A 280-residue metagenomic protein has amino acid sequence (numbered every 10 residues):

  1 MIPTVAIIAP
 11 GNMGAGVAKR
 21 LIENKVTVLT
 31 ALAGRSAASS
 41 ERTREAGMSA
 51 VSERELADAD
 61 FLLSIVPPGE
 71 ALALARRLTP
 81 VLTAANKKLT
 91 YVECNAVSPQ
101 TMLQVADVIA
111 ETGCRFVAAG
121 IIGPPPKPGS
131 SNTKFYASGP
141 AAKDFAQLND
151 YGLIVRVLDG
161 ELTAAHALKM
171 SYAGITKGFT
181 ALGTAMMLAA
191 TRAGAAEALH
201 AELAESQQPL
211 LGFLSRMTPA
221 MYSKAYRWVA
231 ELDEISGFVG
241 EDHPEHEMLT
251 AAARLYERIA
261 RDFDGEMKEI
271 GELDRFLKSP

Functional and structural regions predicted by a protein language model:
M1-F61: NAD(P)+-binding Rossmann beta1-loop-alpha1 motif at the extreme N-terminus of oxidoreductases
P3, L89, T133: Nucleotide donor/acceptor-binding cores
V51-V92, V97: Rossmann-like NAD(P)-binding element
V97-K177: Rossmann-fold dinucleotide-binding core
L168-M267: Helical "substrate-binding/catalytic lid" subdomain of Rossmann-like NAD(P)-dependent dehydrogenases/reductases
M267-P280: Short, basic/aromatic-enriched C-terminal tail that caps enzymatic domains
